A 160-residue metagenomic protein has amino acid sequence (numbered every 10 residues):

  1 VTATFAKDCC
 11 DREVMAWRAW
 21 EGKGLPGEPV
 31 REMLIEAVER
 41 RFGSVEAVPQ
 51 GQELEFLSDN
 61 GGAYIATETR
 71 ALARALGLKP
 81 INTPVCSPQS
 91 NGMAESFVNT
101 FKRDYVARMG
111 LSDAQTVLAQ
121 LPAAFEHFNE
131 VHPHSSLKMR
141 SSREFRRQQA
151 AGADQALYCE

Functional and structural regions predicted by a protein language model:
V1-T4: Short loop/turn microsegments at loop-to-beta-strand junctions
K7, R18-V48: Active-site beta-loop-alpha junctions of metal-dependent nucleic acid enzymes, especially the RNase H-like/DDE
D11-V14: Hydrophobic "anchor" residues
A19, E55-N60, A75-M93, M109-A114: RNase H-like polynucleotidyl transferase catalytic core
L34, T69-R70: Distinct, well-ordered alpha-helical segments
E46-I65, P84-C86, N91, M139-R143: Acidic/histidine-rich, metal-coordinating catalytic segments
R74-L78, T100-E160: C-terminal domain-tail junction helix/linker
